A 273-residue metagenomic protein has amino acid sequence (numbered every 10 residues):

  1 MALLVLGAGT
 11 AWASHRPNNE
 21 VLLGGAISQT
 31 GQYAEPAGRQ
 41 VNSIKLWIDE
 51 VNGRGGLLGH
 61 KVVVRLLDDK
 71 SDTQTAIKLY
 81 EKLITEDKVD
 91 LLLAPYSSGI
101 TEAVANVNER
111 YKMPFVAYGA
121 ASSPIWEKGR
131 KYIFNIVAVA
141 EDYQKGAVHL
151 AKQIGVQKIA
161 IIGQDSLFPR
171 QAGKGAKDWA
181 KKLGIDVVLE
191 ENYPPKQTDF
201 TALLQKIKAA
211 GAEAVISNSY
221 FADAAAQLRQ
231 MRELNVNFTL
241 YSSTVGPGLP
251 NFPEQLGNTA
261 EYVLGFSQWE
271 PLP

Functional and structural regions predicted by a protein language model:
M1-G7: Bacterial N-terminal signal peptides
S14-L22, E35-N42, R54-P124, I136 (+2 more regions): Beta-alpha junction/loop-to-helix N-cap segments that form part of ligand/metal-binding clefts
L22-A26, V63-L66, D90-P95, M113-G119 (+6 more regions): Structural recognition of the beta-strand scaffold that forms the well-ordered cores of secreted hydrolase catalytic
Q32-N42, L167-A172: Glycine- and acidic-residue-enriched helix-capping/strand-helix junction motifs
V51-L58, R110-M113, A180-D186, R232-N237 (+1 more regions): Short helix-capping segments at alpha-helix termini
K78, S123-P124, K131-N235, P273: Extracellular/periplasmic Venus flytrap/periplasmic-binding protein
L228-P273: Extracellular/periplasmic periplasmic-binding protein-like sensory domains
